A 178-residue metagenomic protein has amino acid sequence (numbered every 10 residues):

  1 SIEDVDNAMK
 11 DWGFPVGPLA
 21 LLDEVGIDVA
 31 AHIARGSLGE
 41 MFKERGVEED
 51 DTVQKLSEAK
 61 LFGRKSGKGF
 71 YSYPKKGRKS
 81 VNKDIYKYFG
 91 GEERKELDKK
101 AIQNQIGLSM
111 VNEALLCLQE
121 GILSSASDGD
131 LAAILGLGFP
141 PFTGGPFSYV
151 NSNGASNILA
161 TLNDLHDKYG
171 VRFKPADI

Functional and structural regions predicted by a protein language model:
S1-I178: N-terminal glycine-rich phosphate-binding loop for ADP-containing cofactors
